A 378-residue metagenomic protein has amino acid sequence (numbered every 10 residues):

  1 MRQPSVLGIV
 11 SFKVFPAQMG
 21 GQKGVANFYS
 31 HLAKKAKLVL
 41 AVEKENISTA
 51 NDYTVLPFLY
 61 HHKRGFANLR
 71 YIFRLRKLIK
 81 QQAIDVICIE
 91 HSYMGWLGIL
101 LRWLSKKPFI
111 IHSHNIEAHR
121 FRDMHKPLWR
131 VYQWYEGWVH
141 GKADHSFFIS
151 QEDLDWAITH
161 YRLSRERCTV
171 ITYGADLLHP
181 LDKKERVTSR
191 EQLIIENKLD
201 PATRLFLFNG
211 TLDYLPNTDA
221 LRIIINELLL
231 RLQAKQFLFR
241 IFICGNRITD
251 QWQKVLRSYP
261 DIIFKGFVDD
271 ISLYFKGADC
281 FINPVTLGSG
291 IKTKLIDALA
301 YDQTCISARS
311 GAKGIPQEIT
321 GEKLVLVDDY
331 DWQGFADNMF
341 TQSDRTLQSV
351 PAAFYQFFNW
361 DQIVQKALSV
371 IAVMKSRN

Functional and structural regions predicted by a protein language model:
M1-I47, Q82, A234: N-terminal subdomain of nucleotide-sugar transferases
L7, R102-F121: Active-site proximal beta-strand in glycosyltransferases
G24-S30, A175-V255, F264, V268-D269: Conserved catalytic-core segment of nucleotide-activated headgroup transferases in glycan assembly
F73-K77, W103, P127-I149: Membrane-proximal helix-turn-helix segments that form the acceptor-binding/catalytic region of lipid-linked
D144, D261, K276-G290, Y301-Q303: Acidic donor-binding loop of glycosyltransferase active sites
E152, I171-G174: Carbohydrate-associated surface elements
K294-D297, T304-R309: Short hydrophobic beta-strand element within catalytic cores of glycosyltransferases and related nucleotide-activated
D344-K375: A charged, aromatic-enriched C-terminal amphipathic alpha-helix characteristic of glycosyltransferases across folds
